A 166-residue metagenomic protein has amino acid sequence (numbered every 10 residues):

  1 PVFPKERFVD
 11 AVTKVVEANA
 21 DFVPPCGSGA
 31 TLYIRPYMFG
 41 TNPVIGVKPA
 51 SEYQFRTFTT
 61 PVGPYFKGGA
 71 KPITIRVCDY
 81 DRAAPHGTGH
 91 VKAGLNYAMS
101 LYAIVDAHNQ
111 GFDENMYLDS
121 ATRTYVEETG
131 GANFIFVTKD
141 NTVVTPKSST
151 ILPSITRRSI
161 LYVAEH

Functional and structural regions predicted by a protein language model:
P1-V2, E6-A18, Y37, V44-H166: Helix-start/capping segments and mature chain N-termini
V23-F39: Extended, Lys/Arg-enriched charged tracts that mediate electrostatic binding to polyanionic substrates
